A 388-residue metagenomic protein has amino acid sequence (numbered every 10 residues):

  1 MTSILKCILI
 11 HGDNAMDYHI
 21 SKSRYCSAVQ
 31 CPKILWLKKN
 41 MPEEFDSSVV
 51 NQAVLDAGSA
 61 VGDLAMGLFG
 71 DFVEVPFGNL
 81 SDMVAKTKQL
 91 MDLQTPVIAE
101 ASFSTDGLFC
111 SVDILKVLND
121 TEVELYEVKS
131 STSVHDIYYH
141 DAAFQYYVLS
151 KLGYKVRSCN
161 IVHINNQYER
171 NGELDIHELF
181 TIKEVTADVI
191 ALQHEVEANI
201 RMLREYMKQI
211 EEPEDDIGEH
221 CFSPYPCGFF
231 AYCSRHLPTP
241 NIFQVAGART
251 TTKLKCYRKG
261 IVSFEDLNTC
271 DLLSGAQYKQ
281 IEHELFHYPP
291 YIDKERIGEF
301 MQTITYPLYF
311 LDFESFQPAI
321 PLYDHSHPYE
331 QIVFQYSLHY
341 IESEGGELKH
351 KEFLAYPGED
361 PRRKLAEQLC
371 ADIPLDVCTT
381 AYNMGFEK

Functional and structural regions predicted by a protein language model:
S3-D120, T250-P290: Metal-dependent nuclease catalytic cores that hydrolyze phosphodiester bonds in DNA/RNA, characterized by
D17, S23-R24, A28-V29, A53-L55 (+3 more regions): Cys/His-rich finger/ribbon microdomains and the adjacent scaffold used for macromolecule binding/structural
E44, L174-L179, D324-Q331: Short secondary-structure boundary/capping segments
A65, F103, R296-L375: Conserved RNase H-like, two-metal-ion catalytic cores of nucleic-acid enzymes
L80-D82, T95-A101, T105, F109-K116 (+3 more regions): Conserved DEDDh/DEDDy metal-dependent 3′-5′ exonuclease domain
V117-E122, H236, I341-G345: Short acidic-glycine loop/turn motifs at beta-strand connectors
S133-V134, Y168-E169, F264, F316-I320 (+2 more regions): Flexible loop/turn segments at secondary-structure boundaries
V245-E265, T269-Q280, E347-C378, G385-K388: Terminal, non-catalytic protein-protein interaction segments that mediate quaternary/complex assembly
